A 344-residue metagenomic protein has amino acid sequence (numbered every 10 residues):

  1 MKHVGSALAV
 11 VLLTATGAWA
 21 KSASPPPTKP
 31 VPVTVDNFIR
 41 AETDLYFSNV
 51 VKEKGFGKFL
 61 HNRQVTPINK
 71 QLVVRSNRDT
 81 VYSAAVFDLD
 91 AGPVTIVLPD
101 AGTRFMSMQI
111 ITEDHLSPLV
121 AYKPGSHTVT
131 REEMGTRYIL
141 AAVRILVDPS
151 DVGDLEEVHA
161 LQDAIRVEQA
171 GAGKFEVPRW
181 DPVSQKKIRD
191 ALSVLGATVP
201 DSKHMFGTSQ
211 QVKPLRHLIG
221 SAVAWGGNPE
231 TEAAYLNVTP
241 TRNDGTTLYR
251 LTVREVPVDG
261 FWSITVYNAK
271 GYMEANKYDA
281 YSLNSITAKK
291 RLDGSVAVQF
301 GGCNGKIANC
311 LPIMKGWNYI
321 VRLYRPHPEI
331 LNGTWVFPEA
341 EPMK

Functional and structural regions predicted by a protein language model:
M1-A7: Bacterial N-terminal signal peptides that target proteins for export
A7-A15: Bacterial N-terminal signal peptides
A20-K344: A compositional/structural signature for long, glycine/proline-rich flexible linkers and loops on extracytoplasmic
